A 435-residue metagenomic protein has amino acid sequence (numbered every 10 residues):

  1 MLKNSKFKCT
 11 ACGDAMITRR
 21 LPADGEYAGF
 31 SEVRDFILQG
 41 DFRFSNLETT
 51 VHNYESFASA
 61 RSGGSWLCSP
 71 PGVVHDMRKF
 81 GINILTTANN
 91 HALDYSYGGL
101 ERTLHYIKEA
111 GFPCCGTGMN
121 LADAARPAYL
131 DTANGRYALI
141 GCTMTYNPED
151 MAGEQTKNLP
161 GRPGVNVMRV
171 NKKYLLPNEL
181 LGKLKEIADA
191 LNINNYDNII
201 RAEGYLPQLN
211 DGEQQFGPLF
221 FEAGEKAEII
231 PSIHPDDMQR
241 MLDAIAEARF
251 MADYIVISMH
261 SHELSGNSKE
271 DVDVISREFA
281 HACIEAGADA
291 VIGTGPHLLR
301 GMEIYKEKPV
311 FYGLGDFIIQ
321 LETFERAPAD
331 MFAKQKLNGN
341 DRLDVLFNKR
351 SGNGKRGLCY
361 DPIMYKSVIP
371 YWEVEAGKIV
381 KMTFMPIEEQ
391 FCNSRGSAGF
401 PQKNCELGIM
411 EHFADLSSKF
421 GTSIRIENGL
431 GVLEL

Functional and structural regions predicted by a protein language model:
M1-L435: Acidic, metal/ion-coordinating pockets
